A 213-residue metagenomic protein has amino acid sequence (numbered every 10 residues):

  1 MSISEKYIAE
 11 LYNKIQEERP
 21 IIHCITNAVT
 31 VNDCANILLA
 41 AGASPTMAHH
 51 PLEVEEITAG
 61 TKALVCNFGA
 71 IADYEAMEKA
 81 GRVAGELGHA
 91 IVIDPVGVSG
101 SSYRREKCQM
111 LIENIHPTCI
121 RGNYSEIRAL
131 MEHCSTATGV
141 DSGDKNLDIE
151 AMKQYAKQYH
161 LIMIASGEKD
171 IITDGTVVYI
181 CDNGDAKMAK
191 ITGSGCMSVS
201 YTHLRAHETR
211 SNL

Functional and structural regions predicted by a protein language model:
M1-S44: Glycine-rich phosphate/adenosyl-contacting loop at the front of the ribokinase-like
Q16-I21, G175-M188: Glycine/charged-rich beta-loop-alpha catalytic/anionic-binding loops adjacent to active sites
G42-V83: Active-site cofactor/substrate anionic-group-binding motifs, chiefly glycine- and Lys/Arg-rich phosphate-binding loops
G69, V96-V98, S125: Active-site beta-loop-alpha junctions enriched in small/polar residues
E86-A90, L161: A short helix->loop->beta-strand "cap" motif at the edges of active sites that frequently abuts
S102-V178: Conserved phosphate/ATP/ADP-binding segment of small-molecule kinases
D185-S200: Short glycine/threonine-rich catalytic loop with a Thr-x-Gly-x-Asp
T202-T209: Conserved small/polar residues in nucleotide/adenosyl-binding loops
